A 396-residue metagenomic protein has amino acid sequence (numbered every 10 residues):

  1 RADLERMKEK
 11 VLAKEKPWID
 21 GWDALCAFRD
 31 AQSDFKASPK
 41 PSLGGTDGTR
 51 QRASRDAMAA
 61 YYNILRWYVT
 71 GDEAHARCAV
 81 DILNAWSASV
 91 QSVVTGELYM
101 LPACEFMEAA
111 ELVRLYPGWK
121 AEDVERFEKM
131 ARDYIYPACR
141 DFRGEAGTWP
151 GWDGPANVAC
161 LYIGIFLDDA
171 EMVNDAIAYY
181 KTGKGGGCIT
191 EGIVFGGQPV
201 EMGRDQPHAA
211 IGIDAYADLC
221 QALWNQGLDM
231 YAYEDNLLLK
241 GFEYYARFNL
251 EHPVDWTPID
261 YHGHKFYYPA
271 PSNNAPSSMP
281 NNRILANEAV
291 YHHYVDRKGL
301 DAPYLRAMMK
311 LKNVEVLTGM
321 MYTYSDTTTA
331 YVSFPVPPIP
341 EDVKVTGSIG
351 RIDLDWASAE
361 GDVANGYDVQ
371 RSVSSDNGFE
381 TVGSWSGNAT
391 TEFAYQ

Functional and structural regions predicted by a protein language model:
R1-A146, K181, A222-N225, M230-V336: Extracellular glycan-targeting catalytic surfaces
Y62, A159-C160, L219: Short, hydrophobic/aromatic alpha-helical segments in well-folded domains
Y99-P102, D153-G154, A209: An alpha-helical repeat/solenoid feature that recognizes helix-turn-helix modules
M107-E201: Active-site lining segments of carbohydrate-active enzymes
G164-G263: Long, repeat-rich segments with strong aromatic
P335-A364: Pro/Thr/Ser/Gly-rich low-complexity, intrinsically disordered linker/stalk tracts
D368-Q396: Recognizes extended acidic, P/S/T-rich segments that occur within or adjacent to Ig-like beta-sandwich modules
